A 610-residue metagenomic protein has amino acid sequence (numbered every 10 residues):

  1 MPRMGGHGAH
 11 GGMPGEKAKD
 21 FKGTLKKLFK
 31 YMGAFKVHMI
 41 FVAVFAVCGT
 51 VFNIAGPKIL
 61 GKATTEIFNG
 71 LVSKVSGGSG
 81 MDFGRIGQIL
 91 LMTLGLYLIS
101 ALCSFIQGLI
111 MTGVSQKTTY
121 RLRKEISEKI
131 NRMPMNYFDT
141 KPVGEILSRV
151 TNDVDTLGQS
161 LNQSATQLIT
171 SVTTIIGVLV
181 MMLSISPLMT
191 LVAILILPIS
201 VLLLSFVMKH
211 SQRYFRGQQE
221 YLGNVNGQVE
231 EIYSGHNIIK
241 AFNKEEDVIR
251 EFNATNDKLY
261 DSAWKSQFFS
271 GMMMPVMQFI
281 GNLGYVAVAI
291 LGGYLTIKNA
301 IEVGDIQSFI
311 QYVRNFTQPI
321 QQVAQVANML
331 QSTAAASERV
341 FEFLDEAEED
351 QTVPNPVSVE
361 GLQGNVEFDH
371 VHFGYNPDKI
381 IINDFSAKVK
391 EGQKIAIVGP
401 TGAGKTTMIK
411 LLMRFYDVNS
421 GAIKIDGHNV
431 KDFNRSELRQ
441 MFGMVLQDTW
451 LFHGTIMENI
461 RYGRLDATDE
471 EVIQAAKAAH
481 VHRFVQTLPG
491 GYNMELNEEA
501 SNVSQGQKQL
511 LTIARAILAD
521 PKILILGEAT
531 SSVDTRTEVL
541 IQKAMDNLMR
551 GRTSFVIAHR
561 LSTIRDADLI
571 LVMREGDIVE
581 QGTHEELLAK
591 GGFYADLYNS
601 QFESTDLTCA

Functional and structural regions predicted by a protein language model:
G11-E16, Q116, K124-S148, N152-V154 (+7 more regions): Short intracellular "coupling" helices and adjacent cytoplasmic loop segments at the cytosolic face of multi-pass
T24, M32, M111, N131-I176 (+1 more regions): Juxtamembrane loop-to-helix connectors within ABC transporter transmembrane domains
G33-V37, M135-N136, V154-L161, A165 (+6 more regions): An intracellular "coupling" helix at the cytosolic face of ABC transporter transmembrane type-1 domains
A34, H38-V51, K62, Q163-G217 (+2 more regions): Transmembrane helices of ABC transporter permease
V37-K62, T93, G108-T112, G158-T173 (+3 more regions): Alpha-helical segments in transporter systems
M39-C103, S184-L188, N299-V303: Transmembrane helix-loop-helix hairpins at lipid-water interfaces of multipass membrane proteins, especially the type-1
M181-L195, K265, F269-E338, F343-L344: Helix-loop-helix
T352-V353, V359-A610: ABC-type nucleotide-binding domain
